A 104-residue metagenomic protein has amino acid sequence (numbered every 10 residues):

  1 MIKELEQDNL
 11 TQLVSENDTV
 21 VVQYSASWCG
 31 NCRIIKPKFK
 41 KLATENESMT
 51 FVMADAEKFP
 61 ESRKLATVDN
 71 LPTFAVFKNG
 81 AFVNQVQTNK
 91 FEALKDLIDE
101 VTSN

Functional and structural regions predicted by a protein language model:
M1-V20, D96, E100-N104: N-terminal leader/targeting and pre-domain segments
E4-L5, Y24, K36-E61: Thiol-based oxidoreductase modules, predominantly thioredoxin-like and allied folds used for disulfide exchange
N9-K41: Local sequence-structure signature of Cys/Sec-based thiol-disulfide redox active-site neighborhoods
N9-L10, K58-R63, A93: Short acidic active-site motifs
A66-A75: Structural micro-motif
V76-N104: Non-catalytic, surface beta->alpha helical segment in thiol-disulfide oxidoreductase systems
